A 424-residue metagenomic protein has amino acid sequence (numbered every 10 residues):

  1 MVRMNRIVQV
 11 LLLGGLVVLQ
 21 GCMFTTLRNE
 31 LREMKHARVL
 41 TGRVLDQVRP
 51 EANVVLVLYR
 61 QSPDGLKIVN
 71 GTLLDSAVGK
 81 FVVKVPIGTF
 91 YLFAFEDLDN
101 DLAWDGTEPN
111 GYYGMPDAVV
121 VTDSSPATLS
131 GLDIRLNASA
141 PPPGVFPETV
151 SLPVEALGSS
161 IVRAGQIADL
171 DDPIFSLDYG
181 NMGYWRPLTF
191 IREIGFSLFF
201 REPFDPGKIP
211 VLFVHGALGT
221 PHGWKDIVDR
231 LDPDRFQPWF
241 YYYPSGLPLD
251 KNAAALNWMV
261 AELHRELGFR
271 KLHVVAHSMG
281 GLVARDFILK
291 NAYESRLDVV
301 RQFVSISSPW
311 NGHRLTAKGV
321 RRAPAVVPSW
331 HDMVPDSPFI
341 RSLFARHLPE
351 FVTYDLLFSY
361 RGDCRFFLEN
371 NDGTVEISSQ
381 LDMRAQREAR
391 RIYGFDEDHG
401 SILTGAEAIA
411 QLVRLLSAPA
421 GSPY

Functional and structural regions predicted by a protein language model:
V10-Q20: Bacterial N-terminal signal peptides
C22-A37: Bacterial Sec signal peptide processing site at the extreme N-terminus
M23-T25, R43, Q47-R49, V57-Q61 (+7 more regions): Flexible, membrane-associating and regulatory peripheral segments of lipid-active enzymes
K35-V54, S295: Structural motif
P203-K271: Active-site catalytic motif of lipid deacylating hydrolases and related acyltransferases
L212-G216, H277-S278, S307: The conserved beta1-alpha1 loop
V275-A276, G280, A284: Gly/Ala-rich beta-loop-alpha elbow adjacent to hydrolase catalytic centers
I288-Y424: Helical cap/lid subdomain of alpha/beta-hydrolase-fold lipid enzymes that gates access to the catalytic pocket
